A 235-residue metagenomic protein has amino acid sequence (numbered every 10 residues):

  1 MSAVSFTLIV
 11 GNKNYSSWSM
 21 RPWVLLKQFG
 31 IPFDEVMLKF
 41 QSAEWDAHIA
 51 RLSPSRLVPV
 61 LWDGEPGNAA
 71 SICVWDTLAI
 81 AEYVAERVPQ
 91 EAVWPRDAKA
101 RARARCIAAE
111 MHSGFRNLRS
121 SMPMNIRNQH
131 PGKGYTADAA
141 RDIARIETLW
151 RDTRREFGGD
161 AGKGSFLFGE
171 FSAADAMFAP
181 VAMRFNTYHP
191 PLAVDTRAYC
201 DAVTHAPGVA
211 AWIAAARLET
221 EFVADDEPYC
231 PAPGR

Functional and structural regions predicted by a protein language model:
S2-Y135, C230: GST-like domain detector, emphasizing the conserved glutathione-binding G-site in the N-terminal thioredoxin-like
E35, V194, W212-I213: A generic structural-conservation signal
A85, V181-A182, I213: Active-site-flanking alpha-helical
E91-R96, R119-S121, G162-L167, A210-A215: Short, hydrophobic secondary-structure boundary micro-motifs
R101, R105-A108, R197-C200, A210: Short, well-structured alpha-helical segments
M111, F115-H205: GST-like fold's C-terminal all-alpha helical module
A216-R235: Acidic/histidine-enriched, glycine/proline-rich intrinsically disordered or flexible terminal extensions
